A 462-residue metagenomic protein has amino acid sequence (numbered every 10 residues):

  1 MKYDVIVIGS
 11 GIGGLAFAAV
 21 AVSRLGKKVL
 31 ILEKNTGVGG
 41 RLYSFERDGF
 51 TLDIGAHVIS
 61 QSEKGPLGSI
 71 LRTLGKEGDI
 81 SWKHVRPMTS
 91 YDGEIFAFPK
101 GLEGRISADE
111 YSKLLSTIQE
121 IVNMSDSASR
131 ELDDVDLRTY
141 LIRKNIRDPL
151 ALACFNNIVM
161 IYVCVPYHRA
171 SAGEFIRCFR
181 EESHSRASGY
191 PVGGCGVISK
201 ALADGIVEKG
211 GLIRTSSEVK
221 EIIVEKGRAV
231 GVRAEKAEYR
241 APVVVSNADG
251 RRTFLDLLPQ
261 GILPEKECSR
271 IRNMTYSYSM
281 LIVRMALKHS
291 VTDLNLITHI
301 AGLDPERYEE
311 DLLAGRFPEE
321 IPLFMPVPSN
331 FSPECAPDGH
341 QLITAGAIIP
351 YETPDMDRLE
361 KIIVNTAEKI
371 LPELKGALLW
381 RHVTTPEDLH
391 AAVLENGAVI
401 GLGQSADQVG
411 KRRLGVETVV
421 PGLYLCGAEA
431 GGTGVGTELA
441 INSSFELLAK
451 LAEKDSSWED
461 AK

Functional and structural regions predicted by a protein language model:
Y3-I31: N-terminal Rossmann-like FAD-binding beta1-loop-alpha1 element of flavoenzymes
V22-D48: Glycine-rich FAD pyrophosphate-binding loop
F45-E46, L52-S90: N-terminal FAD cofactor-binding segment of flavoenzymes
R86-G173: Rossmann-like flavin
C154-Y162, P166, E320-F324, E373-T433: A glycine-rich dinucleotide-binding beta-alpha-beta segment and adjacent secondary-structure elements that constitute
C178-V230, A234-E235: Helical element adjacent to the flavin cofactor pocket in flavoenzyme catalytic cores
K220-P337: Mid-domain catalytic core of redox enzymes that form a hydrophobic substrate pocket/lid adjacent to a catalytic redox
P322-G403: FAD-dependent oxidoreductase catalytic-site/capping-region signature
